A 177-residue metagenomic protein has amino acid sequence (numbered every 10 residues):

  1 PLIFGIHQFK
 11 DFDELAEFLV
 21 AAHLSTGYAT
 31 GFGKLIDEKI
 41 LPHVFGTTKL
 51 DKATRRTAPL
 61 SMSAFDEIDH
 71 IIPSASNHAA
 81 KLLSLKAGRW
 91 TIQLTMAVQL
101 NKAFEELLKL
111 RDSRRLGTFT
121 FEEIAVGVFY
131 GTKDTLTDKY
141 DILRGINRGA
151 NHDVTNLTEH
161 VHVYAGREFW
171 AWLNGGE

Functional and structural regions predicted by a protein language model:
P1-K39: Interdomain/boundary linker segments immediately adjacent to catalytic/signaling cores
I6, F65-H70, V154, G166: Intrinsically disordered, low-complexity regions
I6-F9, L110, G149, G175: Surface-exposed polar/charged interaction patches
K10-E14, T91-Q93, A165: General structural signal for secondary-structure boundaries
G33-L108: Catalytic centers of nucleases
V44, T48, T95-A97, L136-K139 (+2 more regions): Generic alpha-helix signal with a bias toward terminal, lower-confidence helices and secondary-structure junctions
A87-N156, V163: Catalytic cores of nucleic-acid endonucleases
T155-E177: Non-catalytic C-terminal interaction segments of nucleic acid-processing enzymes
